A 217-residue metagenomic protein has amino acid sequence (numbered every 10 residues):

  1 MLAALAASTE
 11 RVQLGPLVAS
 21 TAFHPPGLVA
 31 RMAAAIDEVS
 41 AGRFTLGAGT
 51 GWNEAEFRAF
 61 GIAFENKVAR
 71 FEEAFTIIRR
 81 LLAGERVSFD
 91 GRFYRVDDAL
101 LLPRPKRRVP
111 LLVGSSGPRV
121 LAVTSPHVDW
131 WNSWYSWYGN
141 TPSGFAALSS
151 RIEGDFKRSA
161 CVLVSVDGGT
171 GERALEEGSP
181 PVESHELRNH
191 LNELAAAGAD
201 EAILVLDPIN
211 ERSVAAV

Functional and structural regions predicted by a protein language model:
M1-V217: Active-site-adjacent structural elements that line small-molecule/cofactor binding pockets in enzymes
